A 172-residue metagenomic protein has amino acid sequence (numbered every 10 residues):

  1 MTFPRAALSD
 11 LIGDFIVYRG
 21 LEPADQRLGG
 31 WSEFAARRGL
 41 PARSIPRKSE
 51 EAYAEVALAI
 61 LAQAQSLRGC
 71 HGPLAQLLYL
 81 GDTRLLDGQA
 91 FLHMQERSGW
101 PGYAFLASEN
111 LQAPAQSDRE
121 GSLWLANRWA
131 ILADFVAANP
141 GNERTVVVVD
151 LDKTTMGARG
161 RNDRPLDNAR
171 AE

Functional and structural regions predicted by a protein language model:
M1-E172: HAD-like aspartate-dependent phosphatase fold
